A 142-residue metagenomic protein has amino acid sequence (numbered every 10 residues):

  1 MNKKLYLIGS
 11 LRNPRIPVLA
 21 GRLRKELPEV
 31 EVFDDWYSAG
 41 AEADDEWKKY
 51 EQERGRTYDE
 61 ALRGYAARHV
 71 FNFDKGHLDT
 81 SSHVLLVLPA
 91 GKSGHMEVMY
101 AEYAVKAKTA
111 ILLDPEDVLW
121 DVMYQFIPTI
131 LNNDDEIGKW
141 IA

Functional and structural regions predicted by a protein language model:
M1-A142: Conserved catalytic or regulatory cores that recognize and/or transform ribose-phosphate-containing ligands
